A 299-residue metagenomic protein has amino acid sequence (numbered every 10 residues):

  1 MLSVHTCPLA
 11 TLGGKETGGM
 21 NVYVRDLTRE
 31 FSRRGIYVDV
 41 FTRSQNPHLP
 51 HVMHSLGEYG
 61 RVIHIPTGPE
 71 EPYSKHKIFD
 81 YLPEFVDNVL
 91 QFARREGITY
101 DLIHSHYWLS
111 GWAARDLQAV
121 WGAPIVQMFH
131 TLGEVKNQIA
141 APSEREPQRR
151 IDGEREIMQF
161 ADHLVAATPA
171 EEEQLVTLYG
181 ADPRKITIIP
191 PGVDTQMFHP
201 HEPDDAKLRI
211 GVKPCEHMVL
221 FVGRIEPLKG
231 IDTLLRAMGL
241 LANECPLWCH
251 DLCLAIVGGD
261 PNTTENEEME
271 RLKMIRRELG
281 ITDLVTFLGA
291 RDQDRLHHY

Functional and structural regions predicted by a protein language model:
M1-E58, V62: N-terminal subdomain of nucleotide-sugar transferases
A93-S110, A114, P124-V126: Short N-terminal targeting/anchoring amphipathic segment
I103, Q118-N137, E144, V165: Active-site proximal beta-strand in glycosyltransferases
E146-L164: Membrane-proximal helix-turn-helix segments that form the acceptor-binding/catalytic region of lipid-linked
A170, G192: Carbohydrate-associated surface elements
H199-V212: A short helix/loop element that forms part of the nucleotide-sugar donor recognition site in Leloir-type
K213-K229, L235-G239, L254-A255: Conserved donor-binding/catalytic core segment of Leloir-type glycosyltransferases
D251, A255-G258, N266-D294: Nucleotide-activated donor-binding/catalytic signature segment of Leloir-type glycosyltransferases, i.e., the conserved
